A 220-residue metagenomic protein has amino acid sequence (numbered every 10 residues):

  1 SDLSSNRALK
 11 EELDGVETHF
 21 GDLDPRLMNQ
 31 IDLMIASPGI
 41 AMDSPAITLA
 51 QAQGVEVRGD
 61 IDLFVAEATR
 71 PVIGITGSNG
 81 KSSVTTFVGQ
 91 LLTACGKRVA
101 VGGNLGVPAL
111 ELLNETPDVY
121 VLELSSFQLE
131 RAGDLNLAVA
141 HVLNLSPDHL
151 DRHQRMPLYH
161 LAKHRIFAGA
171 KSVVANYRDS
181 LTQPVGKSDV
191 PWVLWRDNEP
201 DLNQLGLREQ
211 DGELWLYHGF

Functional and structural regions predicted by a protein language model:
S1-K10: NAD(P)-binding Rossmann-fold cofactor-contacting core
E12-L27: Glycine-rich, highly charged phosphate/nucleotide-binding loops
T18-D22, E56-R58, W195: Short acidic-hydrophobic, aromatic-tinged amphipathic segments that line or gate anion-handling sites
P25-N29, P38-P191, G206-E209, L216: Phosphate-binding loop of NTP-binding sites
P191-L202: Short, solvent-exposed secondary-structure boundary motifs
P200, G212-W215: Hydrophobic residues embedded in beta-strands of well-ordered beta-sheets
H218-F220: Short acidic, glycine-rich loop/turn motifs
